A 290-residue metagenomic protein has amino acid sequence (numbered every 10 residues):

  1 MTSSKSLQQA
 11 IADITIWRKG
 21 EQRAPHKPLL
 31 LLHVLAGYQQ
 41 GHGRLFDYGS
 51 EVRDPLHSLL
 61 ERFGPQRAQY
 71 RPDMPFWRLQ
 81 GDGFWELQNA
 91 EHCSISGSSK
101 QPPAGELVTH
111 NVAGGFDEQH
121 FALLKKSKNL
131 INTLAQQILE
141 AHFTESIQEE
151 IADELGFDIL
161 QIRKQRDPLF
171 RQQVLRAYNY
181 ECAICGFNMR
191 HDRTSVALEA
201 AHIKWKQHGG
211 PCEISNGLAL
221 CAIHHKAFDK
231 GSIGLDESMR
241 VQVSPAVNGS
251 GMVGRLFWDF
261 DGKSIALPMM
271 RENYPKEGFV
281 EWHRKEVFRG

Functional and structural regions predicted by a protein language model:
M1-Q165, S238-S244, S250-M252, W258 (+2 more regions): Mixed-charge, low-complexity interaction segments
G37-Q40, N188, I223: Active-site catalytic microenvironments for nucleophilic, acid-base chemistry
E61, R176, A222: Short polybasic/polar patches that bind polyanions
L134-N188, I203-S215: Short, charged surface segments at domain edges that flank catalytic/cofactor-binding sites
R190, A197-G290: A detector for short metal-coordination/catalytic motifs
